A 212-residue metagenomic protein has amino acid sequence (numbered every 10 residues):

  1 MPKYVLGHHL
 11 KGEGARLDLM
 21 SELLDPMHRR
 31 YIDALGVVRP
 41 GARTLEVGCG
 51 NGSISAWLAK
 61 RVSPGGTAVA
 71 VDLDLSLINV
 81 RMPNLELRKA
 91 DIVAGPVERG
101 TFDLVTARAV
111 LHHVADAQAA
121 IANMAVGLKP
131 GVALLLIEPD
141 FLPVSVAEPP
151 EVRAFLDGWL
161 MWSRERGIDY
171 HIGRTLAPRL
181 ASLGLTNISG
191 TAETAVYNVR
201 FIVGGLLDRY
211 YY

Functional and structural regions predicted by a protein language model:
K3-L6, G12-E13, L24, I188-Y212: C-terminal helical/coil "lid" or tail adjacent to the Rossmann-like core of SAM-dependent
E22-P40, W57: Conserved alpha-helix/loop element of class I SAM-dependent methyltransferases that forms part of the SAM/SAH-binding
L45, G50-G95: Class I SAM-dependent methyltransferase SAM/SAH-binding core
A94-L104: A short acidic, Gly/Pro-enriched loop at the edge of an enzyme's catalytic core that lines a small-molecule cofactor
D103-Q118: A short SAM/SAH-binding and catalytic strip from SAM-dependent methyltransferases
Q118-A133: A short glycine-rich, Lys/Arg-flanked "PGG" loop and its adjoining helix->strand segment in the class I
L135-F201: Conserved catalytic/acceptor-binding region of the Class I
